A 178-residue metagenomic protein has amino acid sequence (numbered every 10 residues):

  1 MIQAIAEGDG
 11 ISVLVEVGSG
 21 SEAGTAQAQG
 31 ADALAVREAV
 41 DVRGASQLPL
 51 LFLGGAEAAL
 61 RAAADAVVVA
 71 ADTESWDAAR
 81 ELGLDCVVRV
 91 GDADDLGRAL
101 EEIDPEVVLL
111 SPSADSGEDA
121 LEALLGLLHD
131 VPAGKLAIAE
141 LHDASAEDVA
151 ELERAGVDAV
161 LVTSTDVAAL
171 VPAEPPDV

Functional and structural regions predicted by a protein language model:
M1-Q3, A35-E57, V68-G83, A93-R98 (+3 more regions): Active-site-adjacent beta->alpha loops and helix N-cap segments on the catalytic face of soluble alpha/beta enzymes
M1-S21, V178: N-terminal amphipathic alpha-helix/helix-capping segment at the start of soluble metabolic enzymes
E7, A28, G44, E101 (+2 more regions): Solvent-exposed polar/charged
I11-V17, A33-V36, P49-G54, D65-V69 (+4 more regions): Hydrophobic faces of well-ordered beta-strands that scaffold small-molecule active sites in alpha/beta enzyme cores
E22-T25, G55-D65, A93-I103, A137 (+1 more regions): Catalytic cores of alpha/beta
T25-A31: A short, Lys/Arg-enriched amphipathic alpha-helix followed by its capping loop at the start of a domain
G30, S46, A62-A63, L82-G83 (+3 more regions): Short, structured coil segments at secondary-structure junctions
D104-V108, D119-A120: Conserved binding-pocket/active-site segment within a compact domain
